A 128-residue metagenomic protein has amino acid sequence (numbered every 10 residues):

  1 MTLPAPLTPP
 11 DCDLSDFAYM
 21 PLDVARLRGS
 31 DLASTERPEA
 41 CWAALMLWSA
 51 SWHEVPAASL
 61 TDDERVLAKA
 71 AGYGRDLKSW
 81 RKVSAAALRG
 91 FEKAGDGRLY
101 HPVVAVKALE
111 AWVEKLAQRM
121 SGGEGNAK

Functional and structural regions predicted by a protein language model:
M1-D16, R26, K69, Y73-K128: Winged-helix/helix-turn-helix nucleic-acid-interaction surface
M1-E54: Short recognition helix of helix-turn-helix/winged-helix DNA-binding domains
L22, L60, L99: Short clusters of hydrophobic/aromatic residues that line enzyme substrate/ligand-binding pockets
S34-R37, A58, E114-L116: Surface-exposed beta-strand edges and their flanking turn/coil or helix-capping segments
P38-L45, R65, R81, A85: Non-catalytic, well-ordered alpha-helical scaffold segments
E54-V55, G74: Residues at alpha-helix boundaries and short interhelical turns
P56-L60, S79: Short, surface-exposed helix-loop/turn micro-motifs enriched in polar/charged residues
L60-G72: A short alpha-helical element within helix-turn-helix/winged-helix DNA-binding domains across DNA-binding proteins
